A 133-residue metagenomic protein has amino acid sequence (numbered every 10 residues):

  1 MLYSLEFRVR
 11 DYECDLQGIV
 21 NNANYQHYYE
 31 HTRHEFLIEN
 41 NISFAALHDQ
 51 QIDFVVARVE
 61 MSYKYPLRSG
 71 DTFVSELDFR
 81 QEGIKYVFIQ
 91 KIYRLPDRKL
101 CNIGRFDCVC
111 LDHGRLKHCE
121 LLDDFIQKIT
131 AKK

Functional and structural regions predicted by a protein language model:
M1-V56, L111-K133: Hot-dog-fold acyl-thioester-processing enzymes
Y3-L5, R68-S69, F79-K133: HotDog/MaoC-like acyl-thioester-processing domains
Y12, E35, E60, Y93-P96 (+1 more regions): Small/flexible residues
Y12-Q17, N24, Y63, F73-E76 (+4 more regions): Aromatic-residue detector
F36-Y86, V109: Hydrophobic beta-strand-centered segment that forms part of the acyl-chain substrate-binding groove
